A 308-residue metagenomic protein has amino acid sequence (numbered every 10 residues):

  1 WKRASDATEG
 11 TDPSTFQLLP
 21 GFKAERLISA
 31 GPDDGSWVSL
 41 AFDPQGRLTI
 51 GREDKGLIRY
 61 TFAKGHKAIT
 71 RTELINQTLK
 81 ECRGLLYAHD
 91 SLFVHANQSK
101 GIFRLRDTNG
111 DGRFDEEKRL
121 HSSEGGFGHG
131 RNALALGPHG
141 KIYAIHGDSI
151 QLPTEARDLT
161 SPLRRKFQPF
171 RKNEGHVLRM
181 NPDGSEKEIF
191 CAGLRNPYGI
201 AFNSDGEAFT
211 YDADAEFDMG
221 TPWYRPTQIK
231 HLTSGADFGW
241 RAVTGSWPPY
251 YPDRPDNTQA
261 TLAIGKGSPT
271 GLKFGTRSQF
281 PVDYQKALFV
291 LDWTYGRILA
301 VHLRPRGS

Functional and structural regions predicted by a protein language model:
W1-S308: Beta-propeller domains with acidic blade repeats across secreted/periplasmic ectodomains and cytosolic WD/CNH propellers
